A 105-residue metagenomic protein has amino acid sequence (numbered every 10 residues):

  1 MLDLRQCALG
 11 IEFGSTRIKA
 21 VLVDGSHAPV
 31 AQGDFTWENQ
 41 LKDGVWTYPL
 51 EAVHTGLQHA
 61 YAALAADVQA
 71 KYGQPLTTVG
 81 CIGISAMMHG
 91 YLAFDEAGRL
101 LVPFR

Functional and structural regions predicted by a protein language model:
M1-P103: N-terminal glycine/serine-rich phosphate-binding loop of ATP-dependent small-molecule kinases, especially carbohydrate
